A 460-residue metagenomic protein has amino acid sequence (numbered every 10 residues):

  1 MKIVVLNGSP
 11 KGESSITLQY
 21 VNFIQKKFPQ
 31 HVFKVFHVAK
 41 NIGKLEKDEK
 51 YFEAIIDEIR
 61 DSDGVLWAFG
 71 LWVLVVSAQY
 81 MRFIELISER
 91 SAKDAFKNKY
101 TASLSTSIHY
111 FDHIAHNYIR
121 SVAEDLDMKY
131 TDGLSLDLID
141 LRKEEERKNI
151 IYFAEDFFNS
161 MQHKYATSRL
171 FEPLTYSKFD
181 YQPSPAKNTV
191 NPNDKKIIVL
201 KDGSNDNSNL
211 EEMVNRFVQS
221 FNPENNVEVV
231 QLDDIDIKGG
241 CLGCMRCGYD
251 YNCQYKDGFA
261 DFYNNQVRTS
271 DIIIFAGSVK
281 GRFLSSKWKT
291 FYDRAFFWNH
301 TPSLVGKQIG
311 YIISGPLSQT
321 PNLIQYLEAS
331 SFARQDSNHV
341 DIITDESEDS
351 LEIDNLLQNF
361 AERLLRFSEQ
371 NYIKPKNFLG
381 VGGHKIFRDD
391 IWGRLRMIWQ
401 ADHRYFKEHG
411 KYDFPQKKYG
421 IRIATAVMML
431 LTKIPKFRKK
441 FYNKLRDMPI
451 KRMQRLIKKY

Functional and structural regions predicted by a protein language model:
M1-R90, I151-F158, S168-H300, D354-R366 (+1 more regions): N-terminal beta1-alpha1-beta2 submodule of the flavodoxin-like/Rossmannoid cofactor-binding fold
P10-G12, I42, V73, T106-Y110 (+5 more regions): Short histidine/acidic/glycine/proline-rich micro-motifs that form metal- and phosphate-coordinating active-site loops
I16, F111, R142-E145, N149 (+1 more regions): Catalytic cores of large soluble enzymes that bind and process phosphate-bearing ligands
L86-R90, L104-Y110, V122-K129, D156-S160 (+3 more regions): Mid-sequence acidic-hydrophobic segments that form the walls of catalytic/ligand-binding cavities or oligomerization
K97-L138, E145, V305-I343: Short, glycine-/small-residue-rich phosphate/pyrophosphate-handling segment
D125-E172, A333-L351, N355-L356, R363-F367 (+1 more regions): A charged, well-structured terminal subsegment
